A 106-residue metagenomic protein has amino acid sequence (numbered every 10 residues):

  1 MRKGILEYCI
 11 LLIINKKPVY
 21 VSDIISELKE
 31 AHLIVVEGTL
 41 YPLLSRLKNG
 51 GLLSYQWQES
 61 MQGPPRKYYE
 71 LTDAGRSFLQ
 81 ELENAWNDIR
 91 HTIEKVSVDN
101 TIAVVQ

Functional and structural regions predicted by a protein language model:
M1-T39: N-terminal helix-turn-helix DNA-binding core of bacterial DNA-binding proteins
L12, S45, S54, Q80: A cross-family signal for key residues in well-ordered alpha-helices that form functional helical elements
L40-P42, R46-L47: Basic amphipathic alpha-helical segments that dock to polyanions
G51: Glycine-centered, phosphate/nucleic-acid-interacting loop/turn motifs that mediate DNA/RNA or nucleotide
Q56-S60: Conserved catalytic-core motifs of GNAT/GCN5-like acyltransferases
M61, P65-E83: Basic, amphipathic "hinge/linker" alpha-helix immediately C-terminal to the N-terminal HTH DNA-binding motif
S77-Q106: Amphipathic alpha-helical dimerization/coiled-coil segments that flank or bridge DNA-binding/regulatory modules
